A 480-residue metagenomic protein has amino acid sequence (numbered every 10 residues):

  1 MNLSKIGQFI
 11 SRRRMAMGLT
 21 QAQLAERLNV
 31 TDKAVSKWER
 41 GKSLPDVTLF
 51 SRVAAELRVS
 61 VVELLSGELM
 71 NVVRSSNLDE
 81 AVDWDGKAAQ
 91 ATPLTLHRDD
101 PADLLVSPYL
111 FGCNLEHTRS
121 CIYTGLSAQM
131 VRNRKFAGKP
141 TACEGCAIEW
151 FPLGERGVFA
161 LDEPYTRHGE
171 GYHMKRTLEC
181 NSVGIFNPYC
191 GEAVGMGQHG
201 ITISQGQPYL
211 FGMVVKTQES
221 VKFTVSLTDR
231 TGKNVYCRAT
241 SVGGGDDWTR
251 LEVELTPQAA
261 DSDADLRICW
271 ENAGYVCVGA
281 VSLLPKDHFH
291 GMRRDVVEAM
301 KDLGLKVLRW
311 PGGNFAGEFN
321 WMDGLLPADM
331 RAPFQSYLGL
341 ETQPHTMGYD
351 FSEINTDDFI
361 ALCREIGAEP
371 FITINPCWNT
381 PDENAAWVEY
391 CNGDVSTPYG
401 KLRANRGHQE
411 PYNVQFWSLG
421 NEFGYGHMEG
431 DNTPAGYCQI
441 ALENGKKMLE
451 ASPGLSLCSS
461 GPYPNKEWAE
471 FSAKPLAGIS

Functional and structural regions predicted by a protein language model:
M1-A16: A short, Lys/Arg-rich alpha-helix, primarily the initiator
G18-K37, R52: Short alpha-helical DNA-recognition segment
L28-L44, S66-L69: Recognition helix of helix-turn-helix/homeodomain-like DNA-binding domains that insert into the DNA major groove
T48-E63: DNA major-groove recognition helix of helix-turn-helix/homeodomain DNA-binding modules
S60, L78-S352, E369, A385 (+3 more regions): Extracellular and organelle-lumenal recognition/adhesion modules and their flexible linkers in secreted
A264-I268, N272, T433-S480: Noncatalytic carbohydrate-binding groove/subsite architecture in carbohydrate-active enzymes
E271, P311-G312, T397-T433: Active-site groove signature of glycoside hydrolases
G279, Q409-H427, G461, A469-S480: Aromatic- and acid-rich polysaccharide-binding/catalytic face of secreted or lumenal carbohydrate-active enzymes
